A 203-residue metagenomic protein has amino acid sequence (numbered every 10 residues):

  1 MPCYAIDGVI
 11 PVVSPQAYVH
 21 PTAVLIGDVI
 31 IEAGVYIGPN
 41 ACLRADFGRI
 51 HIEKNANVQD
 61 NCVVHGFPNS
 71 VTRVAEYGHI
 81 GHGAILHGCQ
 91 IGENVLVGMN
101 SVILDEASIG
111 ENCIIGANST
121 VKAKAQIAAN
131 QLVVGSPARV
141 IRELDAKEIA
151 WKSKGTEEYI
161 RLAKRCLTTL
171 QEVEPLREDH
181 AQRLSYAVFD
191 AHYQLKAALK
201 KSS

Functional and structural regions predicted by a protein language model:
M1-G34, N40-C42, R165, K196-S203: Extended, small-residue-rich solenoid/repeat segments and analogous flexible loops that form exposed scaffolds
M1-V12, D46, K54, D60-C62 (+3 more regions): Glycine-rich hexapeptide-repeat left-handed beta-helix
G38, Q59: Small cofactor-carrier domains centered on a conserved lysine used for covalent cofactor attachment
